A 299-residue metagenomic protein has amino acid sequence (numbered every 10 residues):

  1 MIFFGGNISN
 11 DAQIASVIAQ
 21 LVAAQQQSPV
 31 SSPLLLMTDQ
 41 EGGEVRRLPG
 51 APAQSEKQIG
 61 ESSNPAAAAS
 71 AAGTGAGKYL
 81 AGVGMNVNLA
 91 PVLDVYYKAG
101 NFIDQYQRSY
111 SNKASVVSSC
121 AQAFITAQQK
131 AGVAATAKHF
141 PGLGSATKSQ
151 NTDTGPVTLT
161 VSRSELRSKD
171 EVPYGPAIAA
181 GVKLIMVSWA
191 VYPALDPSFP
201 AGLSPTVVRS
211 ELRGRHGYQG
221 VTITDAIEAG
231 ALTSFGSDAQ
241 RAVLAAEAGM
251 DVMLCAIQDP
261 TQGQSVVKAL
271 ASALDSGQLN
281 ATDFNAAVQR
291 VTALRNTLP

Functional and structural regions predicted by a protein language model:
M1, A12-V22, Q26-S28, V116-L279: Second-shell residues forming the walls of enzyme active-site clefts
I2-F4, L35-M37, E211: Soluble periplasmic/extracytoplasmic beta-strand elements of cell-envelope proteins
G6, E41-G43, A190: Solvent-exposed coil/turn segments that connect beta secondary-structure elements in extracytoplasmic/periplasmic
S16, S62-G75, S115-S119: Glycine-rich anion/phosphate-binding loops
V22-P52, A72-Y96, V117-G142: Glycine-rich, aromatic-flanked loop segments that form ligand/cofactor-binding clefts across common enzyme folds
P52-N64, S111: A charged helix-plus-loop insertion that forms the helical arch/lid used to bind and gate nucleic-acid substrates
V95-D104: Short, conserved phosphate-binding/catalytic loop or strand-edge motifs used in phosphoryl-/nucleotidyl-transfer
S272, S276-P299: Mid-to-C-terminal alpha-helical segments outside catalytic/metal-binding sites
